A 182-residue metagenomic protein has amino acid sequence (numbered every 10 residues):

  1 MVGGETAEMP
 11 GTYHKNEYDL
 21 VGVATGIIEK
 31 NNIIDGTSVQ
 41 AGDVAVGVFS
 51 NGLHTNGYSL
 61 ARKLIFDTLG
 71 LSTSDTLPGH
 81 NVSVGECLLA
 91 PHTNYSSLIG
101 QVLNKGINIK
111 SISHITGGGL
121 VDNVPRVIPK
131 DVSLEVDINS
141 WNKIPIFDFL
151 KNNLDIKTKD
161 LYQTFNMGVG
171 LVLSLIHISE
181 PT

Functional and structural regions predicted by a protein language model:
V2, T6, G26-I27, N32 (+5 more regions): Preference for short coil/turn "hinge" residues that link or interrupt alpha-helices
V2-S59: Glycine-rich anion-binding loops of enzyme active sites
Y13-Y18, S72, P78-L89, T93-S179: Glycine-/charge-enriched secondary-structure boundary and capping motifs
Y58-G70: Short, compositionally biased
